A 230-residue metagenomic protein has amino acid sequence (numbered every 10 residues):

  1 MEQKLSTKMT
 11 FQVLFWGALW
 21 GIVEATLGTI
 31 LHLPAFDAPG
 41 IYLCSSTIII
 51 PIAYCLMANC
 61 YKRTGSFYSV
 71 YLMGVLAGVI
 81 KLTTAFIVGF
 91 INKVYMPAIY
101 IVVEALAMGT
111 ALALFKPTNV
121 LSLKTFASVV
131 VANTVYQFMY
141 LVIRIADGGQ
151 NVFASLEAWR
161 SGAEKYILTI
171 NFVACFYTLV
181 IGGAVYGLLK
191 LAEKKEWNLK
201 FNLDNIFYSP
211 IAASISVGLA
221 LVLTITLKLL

Functional and structural regions predicted by a protein language model:
E2-L72, V79-T83, I87-G89: Hydrophobic transmembrane alpha-helices
K4-K8, C60-G65, F115-K124, K194-L203: Membrane-interface helix-boundary motifs at transmembrane edges
K4-W16, I22, A98-Q137, G182-Y186: Short helix-perturbing small/polar motifs within transmembrane alpha-helices
L27-H32, F36, M57, Y61 (+8 more regions): Membrane-water interface at transmembrane helix exits
T29-L33, Y42, L121-S209, A220-L230: Membrane-embedded alpha-helical hairpins and interfacial helices in multi-pass inner-membrane proteins
A38-I48, V94-I99, C175-T178: Structural signature of hydrophobic alpha-helical transmembrane segments
R63-F67, I91-M96, F115-A127, R144-N151: A cytosolic-side transmembrane-helix exit/cap motif
V75-L112: C-terminal halves and exits of single transmembrane alpha-helices
